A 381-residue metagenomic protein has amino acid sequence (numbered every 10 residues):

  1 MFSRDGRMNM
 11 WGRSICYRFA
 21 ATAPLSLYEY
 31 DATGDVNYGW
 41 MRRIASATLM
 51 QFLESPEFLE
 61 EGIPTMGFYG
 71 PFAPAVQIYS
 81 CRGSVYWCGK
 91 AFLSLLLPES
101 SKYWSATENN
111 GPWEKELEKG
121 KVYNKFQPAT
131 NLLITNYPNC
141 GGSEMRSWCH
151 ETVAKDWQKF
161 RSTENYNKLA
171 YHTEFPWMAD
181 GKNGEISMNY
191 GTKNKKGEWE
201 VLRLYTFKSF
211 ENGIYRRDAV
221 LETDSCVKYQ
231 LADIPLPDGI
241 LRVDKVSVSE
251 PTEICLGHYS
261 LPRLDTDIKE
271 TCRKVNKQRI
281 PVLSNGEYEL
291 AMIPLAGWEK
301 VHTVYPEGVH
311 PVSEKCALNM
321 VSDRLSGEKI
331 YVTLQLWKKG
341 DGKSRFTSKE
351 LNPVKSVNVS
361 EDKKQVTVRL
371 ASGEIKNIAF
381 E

Functional and structural regions predicted by a protein language model:
M1-G111: Extracellular polysaccharide-recognition and catalytic grooves
G12-R13, P74-Q77, K119-Y123, N131-I134 (+1 more regions): Generic recognition of flexible, low-complexity loop/linker segments
V36-I44, S101-N109, S147-E151, I254-L261 (+1 more regions): Composition- and surface-driven signal marking solvent-exposed, interaction-prone regions in large proteins
S80-C81, K125-A129, P235-D238: A structural signal for short secondary-structure junctions
S84, N131-L133, I240-R242: Structural beta-strand/beta-sheet cores of well-ordered domains, especially the beta-sheet scaffolds that support
P98-N139: Short, Gly/Pro- and small/polar-rich lid/capping loops
V122, A129-L132, P138-Y205: Catalytic core of carbohydrate-active enzymes
A170-H172, P176-E381: Extended repeat-based interaction scaffolds and adjacent low-complexity, acidic/S/T/P-biased segments that form broad
